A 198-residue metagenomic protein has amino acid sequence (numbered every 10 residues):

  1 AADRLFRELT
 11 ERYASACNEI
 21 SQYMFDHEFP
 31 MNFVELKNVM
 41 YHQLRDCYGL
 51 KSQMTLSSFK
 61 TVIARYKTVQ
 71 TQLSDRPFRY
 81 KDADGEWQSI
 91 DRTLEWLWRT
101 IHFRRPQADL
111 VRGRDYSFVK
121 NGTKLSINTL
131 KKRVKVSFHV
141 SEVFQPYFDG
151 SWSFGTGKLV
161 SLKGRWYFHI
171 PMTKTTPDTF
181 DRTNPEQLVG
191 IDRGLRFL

Functional and structural regions predicted by a protein language model:
A1-L198: Nucleic-acid substrate recognition interfaces
